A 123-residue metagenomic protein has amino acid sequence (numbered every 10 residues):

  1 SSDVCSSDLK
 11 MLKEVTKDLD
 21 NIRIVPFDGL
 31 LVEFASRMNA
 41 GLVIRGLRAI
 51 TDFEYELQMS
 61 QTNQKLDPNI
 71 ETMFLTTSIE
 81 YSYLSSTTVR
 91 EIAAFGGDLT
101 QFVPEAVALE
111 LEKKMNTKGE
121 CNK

Functional and structural regions predicted by a protein language model:
S1-S6: Short, small-residue-biased leader/transition segments that mark boundaries at the very start of proteins
D8-R23: Short, structured active-site "lid" loops
I22, P26-K123: Classical nucleotidyltransferase
